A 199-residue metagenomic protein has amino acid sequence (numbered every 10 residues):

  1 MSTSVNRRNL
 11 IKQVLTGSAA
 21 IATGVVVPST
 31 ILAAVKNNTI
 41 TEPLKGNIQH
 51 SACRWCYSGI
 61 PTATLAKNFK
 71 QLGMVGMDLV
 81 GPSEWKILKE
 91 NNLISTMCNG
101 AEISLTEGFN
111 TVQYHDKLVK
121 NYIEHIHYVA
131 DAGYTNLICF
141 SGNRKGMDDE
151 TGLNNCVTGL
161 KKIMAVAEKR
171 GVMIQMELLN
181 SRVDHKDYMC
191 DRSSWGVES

Functional and structural regions predicted by a protein language model:
M1-A19: N-terminal secretory signal peptides and thylakoid transit peptides that target proteins across membranes
V14-G24, E42, T111-S199: Active-site acidic/histidine proton-transfer and metal-coordination neighborhood in alpha/beta enzyme cores
V26-I60, K67-N68: C-terminal segment of N-terminal export signals and the immediately downstream linker at the start of the mature
T41-K45, K67-K70, E84-G100, E124-G133 (+1 more regions): Acidic (Asp/Glu)-rich catalytic clusters
I48-C53, M77-L79, S95-N99, L137-C139 (+1 more regions): Hydrophobic faces of well-ordered beta-strands that scaffold small-molecule active sites in alpha/beta enzyme cores
S51-G59, T106-K117, D149-E150: Active-site mouth loops of central-metabolism enzymes
C56-S58, G81-S83, A101-I103, N143-K145 (+1 more regions): Active-site-proximal loop/turn and secondary-structure-junction residues that shape catalytic pockets, frequently
S58-N68, K117-I126: Short, acidic/polar
